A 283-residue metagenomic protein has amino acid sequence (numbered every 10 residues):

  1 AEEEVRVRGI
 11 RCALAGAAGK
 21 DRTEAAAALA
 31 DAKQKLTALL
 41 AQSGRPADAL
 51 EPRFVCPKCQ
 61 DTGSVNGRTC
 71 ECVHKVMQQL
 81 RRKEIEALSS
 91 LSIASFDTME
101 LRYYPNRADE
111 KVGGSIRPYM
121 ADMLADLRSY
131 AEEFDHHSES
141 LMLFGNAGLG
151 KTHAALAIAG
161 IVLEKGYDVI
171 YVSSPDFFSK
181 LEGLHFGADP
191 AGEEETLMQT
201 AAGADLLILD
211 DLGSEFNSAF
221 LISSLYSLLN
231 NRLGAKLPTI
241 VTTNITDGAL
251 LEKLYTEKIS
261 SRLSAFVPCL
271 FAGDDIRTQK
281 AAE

Functional and structural regions predicted by a protein language model:
R22-P57: Short, charged low-complexity linear segments at domain edges
G44-A94: Interdomain "pre-motor" coupling segment immediately N-terminal to P-loop NTPase/helicase cores
S95-L141: Pre-Walker A (pre-P-loop) alpha-helix and adjacent loop at the N terminus of AAA/AAA+ ATPase modules, a conserved
A108-A121, L163-G203: Short glycine-rich substrate-engagement loop in P-loop NTPases that contacts/grips substrate
H137-A154: Walker A/P-loop nucleotide-binding motif
E139, Y167-D168, G203-L206, A235-V241: Loop/turn-to-beta-strand initiation segments
H153-Y167: P-loop NTPase Walker A phosphate-binding motif
A159, F177-H185, L212-E283: Replace "adjacent to P-loop NTPase cores in ATP/GTP-dependent enzymes" with "adjacent to NTP-binding cores
